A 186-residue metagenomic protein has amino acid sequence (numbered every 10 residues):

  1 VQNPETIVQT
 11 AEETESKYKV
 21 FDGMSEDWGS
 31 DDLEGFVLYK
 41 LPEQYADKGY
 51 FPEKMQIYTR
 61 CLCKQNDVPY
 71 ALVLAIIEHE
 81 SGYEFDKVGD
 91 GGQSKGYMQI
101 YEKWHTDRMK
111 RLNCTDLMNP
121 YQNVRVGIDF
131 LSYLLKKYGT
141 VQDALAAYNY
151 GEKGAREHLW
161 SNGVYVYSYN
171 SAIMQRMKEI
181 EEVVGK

Functional and structural regions predicted by a protein language model:
V1-D31: Membrane-proximal envelope biogenesis segments
D22-K186: Catalytic glycan-binding domains that act on GlcNAc-containing polysaccharides
